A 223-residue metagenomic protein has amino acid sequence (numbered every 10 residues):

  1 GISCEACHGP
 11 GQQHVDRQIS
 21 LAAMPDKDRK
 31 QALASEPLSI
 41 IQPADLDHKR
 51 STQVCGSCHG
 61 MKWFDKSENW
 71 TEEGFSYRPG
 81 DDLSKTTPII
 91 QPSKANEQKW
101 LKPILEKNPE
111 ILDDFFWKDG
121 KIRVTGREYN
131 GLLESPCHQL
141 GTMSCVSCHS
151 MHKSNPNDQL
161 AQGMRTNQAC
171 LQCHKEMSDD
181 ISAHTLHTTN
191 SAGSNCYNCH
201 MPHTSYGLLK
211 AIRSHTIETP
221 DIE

Functional and structural regions predicted by a protein language model:
G1-E223: Primarily the internal scaffold of c-type cytochrome electron-transfer domains, especially repeated/multiheme c-type
